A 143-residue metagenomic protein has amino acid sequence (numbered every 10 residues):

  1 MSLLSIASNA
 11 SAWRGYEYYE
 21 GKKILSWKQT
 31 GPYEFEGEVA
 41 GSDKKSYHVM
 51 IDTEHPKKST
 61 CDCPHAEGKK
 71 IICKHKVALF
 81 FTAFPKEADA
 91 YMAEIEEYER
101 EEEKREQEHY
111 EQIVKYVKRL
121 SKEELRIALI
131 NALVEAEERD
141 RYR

Functional and structural regions predicted by a protein language model:
M1-R143: Long, low-complexity, compositionally biased intrinsically disordered regions
